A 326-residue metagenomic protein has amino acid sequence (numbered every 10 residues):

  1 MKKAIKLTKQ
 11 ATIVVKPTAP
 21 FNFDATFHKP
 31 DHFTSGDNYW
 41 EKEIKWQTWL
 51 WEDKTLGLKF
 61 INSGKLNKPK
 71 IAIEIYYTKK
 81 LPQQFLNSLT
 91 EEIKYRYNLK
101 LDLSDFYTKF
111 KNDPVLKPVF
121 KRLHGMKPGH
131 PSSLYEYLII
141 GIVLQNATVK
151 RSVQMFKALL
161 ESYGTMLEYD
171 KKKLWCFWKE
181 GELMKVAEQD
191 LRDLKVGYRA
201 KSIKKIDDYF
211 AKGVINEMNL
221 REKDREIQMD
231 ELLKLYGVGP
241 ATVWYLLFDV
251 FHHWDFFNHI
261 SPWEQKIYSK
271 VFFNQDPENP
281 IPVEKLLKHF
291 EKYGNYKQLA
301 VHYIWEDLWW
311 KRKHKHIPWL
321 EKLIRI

Functional and structural regions predicted by a protein language model:
M1-I326: HhH-family (HhH-GPD) DNA N-glycosylase catalytic core used in base-excision repair
